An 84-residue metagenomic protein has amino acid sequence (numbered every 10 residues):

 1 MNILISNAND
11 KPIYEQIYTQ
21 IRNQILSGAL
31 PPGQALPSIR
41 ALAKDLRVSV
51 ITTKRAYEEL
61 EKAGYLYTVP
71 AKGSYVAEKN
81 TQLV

Functional and structural regions predicted by a protein language model:
M1-A35, A41: Extreme N-terminal segment that seeds HTH/winged-HTH DNA-binding domains in transcriptional regulators
N2, S27, G33, R47-V48 (+2 more regions): Generic secondary-structure boundary/loop-capping signal
N9-Q16, S49-E59, K72-G73: Short, mixed-charge, low-aromatic patches
T19, T52-T53, T68, T81: Residue-identity detector for threonine
L36-Y67: N-terminal helix-turn-helix
A63-V84: HTH-adjacent hinge/linker in prokaryotic transcriptional regulators
